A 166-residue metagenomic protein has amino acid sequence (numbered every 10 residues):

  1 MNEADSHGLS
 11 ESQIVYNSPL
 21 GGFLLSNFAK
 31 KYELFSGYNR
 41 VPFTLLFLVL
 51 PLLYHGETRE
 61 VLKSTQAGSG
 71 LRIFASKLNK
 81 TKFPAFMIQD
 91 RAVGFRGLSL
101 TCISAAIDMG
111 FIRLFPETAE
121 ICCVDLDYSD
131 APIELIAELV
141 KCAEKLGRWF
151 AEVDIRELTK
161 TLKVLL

Functional and structural regions predicted by a protein language model:
E3-L53: Long, hydrophobic N-terminal alpha-helical segment
F28-Y32, L52-G56, A106, F150-V153: Generic structural signal for hydrophobic core residues of well-folded globular domains
N39-R72, T81: Short, well-structured hydrophobic secondary-structure segments
F83-R96: Short helix-coil junctions and helix-kink-helix linkers
S99-R113: Basic amphipathic alpha-helical segments that dock to polyanions
A119-V124: Minor-groove-contacting beta-hairpin "wing" of winged helix-turn-helix DNA-binding domains
D127-L166: Glycine-rich, aromatic-bearing surface loops/beta-hairpins
